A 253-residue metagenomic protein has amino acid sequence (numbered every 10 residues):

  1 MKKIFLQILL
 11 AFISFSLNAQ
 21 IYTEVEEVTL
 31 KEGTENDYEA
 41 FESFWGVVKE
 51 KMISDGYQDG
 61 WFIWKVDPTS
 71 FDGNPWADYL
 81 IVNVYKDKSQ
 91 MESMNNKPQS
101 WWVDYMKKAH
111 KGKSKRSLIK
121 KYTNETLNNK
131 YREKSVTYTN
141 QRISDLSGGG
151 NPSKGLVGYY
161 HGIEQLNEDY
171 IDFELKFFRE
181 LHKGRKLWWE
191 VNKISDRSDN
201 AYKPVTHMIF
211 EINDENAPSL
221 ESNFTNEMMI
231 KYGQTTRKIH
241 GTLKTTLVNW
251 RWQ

Functional and structural regions predicted by a protein language model:
M1-Y22: Bacterial Sec-dependent N-terminal signal peptides
A19-Q253: Short S/T/G/P-rich N-terminal loop/turn motif that feeds into the first structured element of a domain
